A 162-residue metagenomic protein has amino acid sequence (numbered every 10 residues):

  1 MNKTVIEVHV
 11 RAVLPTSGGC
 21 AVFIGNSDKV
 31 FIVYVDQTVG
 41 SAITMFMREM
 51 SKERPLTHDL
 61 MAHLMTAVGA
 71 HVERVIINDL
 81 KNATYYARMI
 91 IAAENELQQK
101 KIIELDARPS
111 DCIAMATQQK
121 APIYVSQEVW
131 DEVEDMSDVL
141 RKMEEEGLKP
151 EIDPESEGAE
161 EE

Functional and structural regions predicted by a protein language model:
M1-E162: Divalent-cation
